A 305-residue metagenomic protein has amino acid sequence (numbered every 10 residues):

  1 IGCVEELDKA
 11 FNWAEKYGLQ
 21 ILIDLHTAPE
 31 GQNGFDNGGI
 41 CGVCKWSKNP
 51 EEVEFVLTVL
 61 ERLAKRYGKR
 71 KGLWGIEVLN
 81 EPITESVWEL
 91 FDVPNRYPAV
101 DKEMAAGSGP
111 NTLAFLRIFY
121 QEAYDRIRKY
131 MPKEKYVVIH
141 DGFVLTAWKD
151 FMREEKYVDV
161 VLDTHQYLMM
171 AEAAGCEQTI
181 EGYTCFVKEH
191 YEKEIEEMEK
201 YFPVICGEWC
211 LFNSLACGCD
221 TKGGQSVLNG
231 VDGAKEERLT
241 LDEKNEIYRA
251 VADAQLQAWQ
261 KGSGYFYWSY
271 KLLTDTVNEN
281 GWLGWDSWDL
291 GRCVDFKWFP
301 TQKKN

Functional and structural regions predicted by a protein language model:
I1-A28, N37-E77, Y124-R126: An active-site-proximal structural segment forming one wall of the substrate-binding cleft that immediately precedes
V4, A28-G31, L63, Y67 (+4 more regions): A structure-centric feature marking long, well-folded core domains of fungal metabolic enzymes and membrane transporters
D8, E15, M198, W259-Q260: Anion (oxyanion) recognition and catalysis
L22-H26, E77-L79, V138-H140, D163-H165 (+2 more regions): A cross-family glycoside hydrolase active-site/sugar-binding cleft signature
H26-N33, F143, W268-T274: Short, solvent-exposed turn/loop segments enriched in Gly/Ser/Thr/Pro and often Arg
P29-K48, F91-P98, T221-S226, S287 (+1 more regions): Aromatic- and acidic-residue-enriched segments that line the glycan-binding/catalytic groove of carbohydrate-active
G72, T84-D253: Extracellular glycoside hydrolase catalytic/binding regions
A234-N305: Aromatic-rich peripheral "rim/lid" segments of glycoside hydrolase catalytic domains that contact and position glycan
